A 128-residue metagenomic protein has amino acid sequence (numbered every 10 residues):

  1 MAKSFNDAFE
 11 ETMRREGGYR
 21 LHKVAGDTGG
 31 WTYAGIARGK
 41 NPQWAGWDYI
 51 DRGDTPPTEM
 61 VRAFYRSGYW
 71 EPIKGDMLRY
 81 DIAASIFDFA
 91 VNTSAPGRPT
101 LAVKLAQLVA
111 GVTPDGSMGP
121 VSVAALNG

Functional and structural regions predicted by a protein language model:
M1-G128: Cell-wall polysaccharide-cleaving catalytic domain and substrate-binding groove, primarily in peptidoglycan/chitin
